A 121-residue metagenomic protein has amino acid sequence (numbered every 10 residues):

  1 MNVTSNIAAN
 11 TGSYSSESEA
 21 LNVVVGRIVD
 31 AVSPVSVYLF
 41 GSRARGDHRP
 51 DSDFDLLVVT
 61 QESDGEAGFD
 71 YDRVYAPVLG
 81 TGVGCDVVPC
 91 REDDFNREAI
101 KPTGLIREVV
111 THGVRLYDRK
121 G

Functional and structural regions predicted by a protein language model:
M1-S36, R45-P50, T60-G121: Catalytic core of pol beta-like nucleotidyltransferases
F40-S42: Glycine-rich beta-strand-to-loop/alpha-helix junction loops that act as flexible
D55-V58: Short beta-strand->loop micro-motif that forms the acidic, two-metal-ion catalytic signature in nucleotide-processing
